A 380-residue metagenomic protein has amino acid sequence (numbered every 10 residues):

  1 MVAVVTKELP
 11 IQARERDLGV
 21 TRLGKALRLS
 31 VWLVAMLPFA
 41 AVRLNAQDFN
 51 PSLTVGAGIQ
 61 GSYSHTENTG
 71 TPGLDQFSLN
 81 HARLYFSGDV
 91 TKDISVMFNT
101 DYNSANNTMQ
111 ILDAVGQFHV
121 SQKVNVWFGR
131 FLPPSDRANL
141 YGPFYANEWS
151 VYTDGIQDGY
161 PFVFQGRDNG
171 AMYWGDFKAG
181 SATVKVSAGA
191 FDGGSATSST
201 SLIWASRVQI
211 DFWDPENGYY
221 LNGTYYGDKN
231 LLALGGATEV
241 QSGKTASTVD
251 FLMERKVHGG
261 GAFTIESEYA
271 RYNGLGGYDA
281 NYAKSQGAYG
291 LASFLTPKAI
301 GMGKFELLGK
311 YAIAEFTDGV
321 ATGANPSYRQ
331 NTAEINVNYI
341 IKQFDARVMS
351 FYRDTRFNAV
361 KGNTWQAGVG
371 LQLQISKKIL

Functional and structural regions predicted by a protein language model:
M1-D48, K378-L380: Cleavable N-terminal export/targeting peptides
T6, A13-E15, A46, I111 (+3 more regions): Intrinsically disordered, low-complexity regulatory regions of eukaryotic regulatory proteins
I11, A46, I59, L371-L373: Intrinsically disordered, low-complexity regions enriched in polar/acidic and amide residues
Q47-G223, Y289-K298, K304-G319, Y328-A333: Outer membrane beta-barrel
T69-T71, V115-H119, N139, A146-N147 (+1 more regions): Outer-membrane beta-barrel pore domains
